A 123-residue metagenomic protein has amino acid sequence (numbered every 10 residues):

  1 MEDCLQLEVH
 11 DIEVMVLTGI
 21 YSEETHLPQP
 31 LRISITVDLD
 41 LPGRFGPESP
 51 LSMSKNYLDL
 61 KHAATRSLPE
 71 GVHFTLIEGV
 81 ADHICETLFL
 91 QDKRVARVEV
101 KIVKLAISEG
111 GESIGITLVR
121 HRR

Functional and structural regions predicted by a protein language model:
M1-R123: N-terminal, polar/charged subdomain of small-to-medium soluble alpha/beta proteins
